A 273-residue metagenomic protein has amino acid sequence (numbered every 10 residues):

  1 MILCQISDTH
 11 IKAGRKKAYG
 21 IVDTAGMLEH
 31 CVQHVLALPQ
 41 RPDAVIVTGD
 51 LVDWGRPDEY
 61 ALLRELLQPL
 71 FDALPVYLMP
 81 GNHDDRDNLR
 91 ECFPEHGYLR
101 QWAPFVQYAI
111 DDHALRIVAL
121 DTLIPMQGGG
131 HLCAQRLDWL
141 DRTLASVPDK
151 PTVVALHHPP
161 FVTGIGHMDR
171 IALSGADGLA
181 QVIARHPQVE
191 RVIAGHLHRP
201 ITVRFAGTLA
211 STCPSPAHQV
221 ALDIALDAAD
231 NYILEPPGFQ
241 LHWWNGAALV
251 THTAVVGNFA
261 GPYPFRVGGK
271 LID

Functional and structural regions predicted by a protein language model:
M1-A13, A114-I124, V153-A155, T208-P214 (+1 more regions): Active-site-proximal beta-strand elements of phosphoester/diester hydrolases
M1-L62: N-terminal active-site segment of His-dependent metallophosphoesterases
Q5-S7, A44-G49, P75-N82, D121 (+3 more regions): Active-site neighborhood of phospho(di)ester-bond hydrolases with catalytic His/Asp-centered motifs
I11-R15, D53-R56, N82-R90, P125-G128 (+4 more regions): Active-site environment of divalent metal-dependent phosphoester hydrolases
K17-D23, M126, I165-A172, L226-A228: Short glycine-enriched, charge-decorated loop/helix-capping segments at active-site entrances that position
C31-A44, G129-L209, I233, G238-W244 (+2 more regions): His/acidic metal-ligating clusters that form di-metal
P57-A145, G178-Q188, A225-W244, L249: Extended active-site neighborhood of metal-dependent phosphoesterases/phosphodiesterases
C213-I224: His/Asp/Glu-enriched short active-site or ligand-binding loop at hydrolase and phosphoryl-transfer sites
